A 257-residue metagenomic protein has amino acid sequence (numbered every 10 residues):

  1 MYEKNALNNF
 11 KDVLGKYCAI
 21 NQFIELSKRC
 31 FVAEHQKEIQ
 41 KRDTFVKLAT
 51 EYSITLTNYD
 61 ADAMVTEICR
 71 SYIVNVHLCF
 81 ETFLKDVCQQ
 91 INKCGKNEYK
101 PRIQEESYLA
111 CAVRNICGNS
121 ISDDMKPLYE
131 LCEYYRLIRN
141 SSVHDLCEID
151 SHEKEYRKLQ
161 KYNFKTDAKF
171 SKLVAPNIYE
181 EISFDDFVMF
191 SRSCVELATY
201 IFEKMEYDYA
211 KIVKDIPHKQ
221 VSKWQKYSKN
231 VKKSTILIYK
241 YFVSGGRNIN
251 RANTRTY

Functional and structural regions predicted by a protein language model:
M1-V74, T82-L84, Q160-Y257: Extended intrinsically disordered or low-complexity regions, especially N/C-terminal cytosolic tails and loops, rather
V74, L78-V188: Flexible secondary-structure boundary motifs
